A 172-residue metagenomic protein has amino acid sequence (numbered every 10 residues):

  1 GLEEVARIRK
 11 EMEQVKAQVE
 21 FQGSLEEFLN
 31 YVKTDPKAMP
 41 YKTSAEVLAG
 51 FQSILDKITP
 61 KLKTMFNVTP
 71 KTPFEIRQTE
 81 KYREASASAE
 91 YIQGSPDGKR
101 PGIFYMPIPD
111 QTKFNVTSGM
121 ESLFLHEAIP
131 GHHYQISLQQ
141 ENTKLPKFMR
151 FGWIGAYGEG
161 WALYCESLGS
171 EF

Functional and structural regions predicted by a protein language model:
L2-F172: N-terminal maturation segment of proteins
